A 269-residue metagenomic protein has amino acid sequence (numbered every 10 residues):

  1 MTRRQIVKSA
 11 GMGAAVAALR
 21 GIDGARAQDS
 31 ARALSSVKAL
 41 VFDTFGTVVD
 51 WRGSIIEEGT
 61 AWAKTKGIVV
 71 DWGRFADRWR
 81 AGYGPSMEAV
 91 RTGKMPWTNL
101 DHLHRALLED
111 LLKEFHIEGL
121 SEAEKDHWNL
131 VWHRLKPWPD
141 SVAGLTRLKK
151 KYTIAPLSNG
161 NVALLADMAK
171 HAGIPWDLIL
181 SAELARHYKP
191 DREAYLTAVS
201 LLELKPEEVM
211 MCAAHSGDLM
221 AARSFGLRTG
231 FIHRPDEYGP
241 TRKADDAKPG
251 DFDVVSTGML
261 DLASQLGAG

Functional and structural regions predicted by a protein language model:
M1-V7, G21-A25: Twin-arginine (Tat) signal peptide motif
T2-R3, S9-A10, A14, A31-V37 (+2 more regions): Asp-based, Mg2+/Mn2+-dependent phosphohydrolase catalytic module
Q5, E57-A61, R78, A106-D110 (+4 more regions): Alpha-helical elements of Rossmann-like donor-binding domains used by nucleotide-donor carbohydrate transfer enzymes
A31-A81: Active-site neighborhood of HAD-like aspartate-dependent phosphohydrolases
K66-G67, A76-D126: A metal-dependent, Asp-based hydrolase signature
E122-H171, I179-A182: Substrate-recognition element of Asp-dependent hydrolases with the DxDx(T/V) motif
